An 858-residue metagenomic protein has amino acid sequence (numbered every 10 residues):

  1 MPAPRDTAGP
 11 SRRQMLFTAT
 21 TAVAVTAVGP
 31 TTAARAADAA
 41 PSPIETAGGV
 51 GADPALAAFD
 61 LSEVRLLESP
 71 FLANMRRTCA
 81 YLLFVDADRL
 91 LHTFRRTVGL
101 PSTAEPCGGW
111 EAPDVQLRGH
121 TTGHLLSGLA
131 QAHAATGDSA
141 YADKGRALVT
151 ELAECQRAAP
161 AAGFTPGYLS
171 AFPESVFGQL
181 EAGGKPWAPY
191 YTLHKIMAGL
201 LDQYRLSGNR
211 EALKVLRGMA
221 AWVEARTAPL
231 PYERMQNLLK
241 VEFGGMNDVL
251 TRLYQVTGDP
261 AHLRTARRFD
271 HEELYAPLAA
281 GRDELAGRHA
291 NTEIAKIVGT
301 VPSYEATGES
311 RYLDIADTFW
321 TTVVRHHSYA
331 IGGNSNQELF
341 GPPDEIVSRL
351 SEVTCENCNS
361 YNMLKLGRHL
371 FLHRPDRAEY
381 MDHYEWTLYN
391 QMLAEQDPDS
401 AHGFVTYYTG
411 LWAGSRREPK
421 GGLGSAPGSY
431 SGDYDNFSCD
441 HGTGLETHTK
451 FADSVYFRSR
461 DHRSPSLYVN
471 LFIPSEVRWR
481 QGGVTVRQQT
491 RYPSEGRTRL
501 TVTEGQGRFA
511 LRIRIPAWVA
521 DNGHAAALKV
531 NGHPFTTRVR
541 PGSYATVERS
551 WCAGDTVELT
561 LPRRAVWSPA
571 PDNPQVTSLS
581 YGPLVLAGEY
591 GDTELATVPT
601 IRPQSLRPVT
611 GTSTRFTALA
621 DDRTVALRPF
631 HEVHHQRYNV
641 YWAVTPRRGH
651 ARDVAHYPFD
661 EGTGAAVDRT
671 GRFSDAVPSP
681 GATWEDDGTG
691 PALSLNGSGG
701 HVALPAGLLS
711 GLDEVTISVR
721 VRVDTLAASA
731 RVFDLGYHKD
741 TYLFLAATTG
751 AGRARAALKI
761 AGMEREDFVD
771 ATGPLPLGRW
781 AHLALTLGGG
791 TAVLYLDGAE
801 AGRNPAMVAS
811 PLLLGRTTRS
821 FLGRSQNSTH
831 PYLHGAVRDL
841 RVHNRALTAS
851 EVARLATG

Functional and structural regions predicted by a protein language model:
M1-P10, T21-V28, A37-D38: N-terminal secretory signal peptides
Q116-A134, A188-Y204, L239-Y254, R288-E305 (+2 more regions): Well-ordered alpha-helical segments within folded domains of soluble proteins
A316, D382-E504, A527-H533, R540 (+3 more regions): C-terminal beta-rich recognition modules with glycine/proline-rich loops and embedded aromatic residues
G649-G699, G802-P805, S810-L812, A853-G858: Extracytoplasmic low-complexity segments
D653-V654, T663-V667, S698-I760, T791-A792 (+2 more regions): Extracellular glycan-recognition modules
L758-H782: Short, aromatic/His-centered strand-loop micro-motif at the edge of beta-sheets
R779-V793: Localized edge beta-strand/strand-to-loop motifs within extracellular or lumenal beta-rich domains
N804-A836: Flexible glycan-contacting loops in extracellular carbohydrate-active proteins
